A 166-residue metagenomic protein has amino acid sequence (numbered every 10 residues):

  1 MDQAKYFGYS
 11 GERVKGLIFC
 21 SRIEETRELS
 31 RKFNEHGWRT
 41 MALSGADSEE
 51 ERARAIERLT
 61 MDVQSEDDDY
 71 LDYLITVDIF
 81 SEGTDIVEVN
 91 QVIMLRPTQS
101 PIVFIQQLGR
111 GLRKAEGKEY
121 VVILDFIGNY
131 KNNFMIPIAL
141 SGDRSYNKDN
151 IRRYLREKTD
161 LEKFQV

Functional and structural regions predicted by a protein language model:
M1-C20: Conserved interdomain linker/interface between the two RecA-like ATPase lobes of SF2 helicase motors
K15-L17, E25-S81: Conserved helicase ATPase core of P-loop NTP-dependent helicases/translocases
S21, G45, I79, V89-Q99 (+1 more regions): An acidic- and aromatic-residue-enriched active-site/binding cleft used to recognize and process polar
H36-R39, V87-Q91, Q99, E116-V122: Short glycine-/polar-rich loops that comprise or flank the Walker A/P-loop and associated switch/sensor motifs
A53, Y73, V77, I86 (+2 more regions): Amphipathic alpha-helical transducer elements in NTP-driven molecular machines
L74-V92, G109-R113: SF2 helicase motor core recognition
P97-R144: Conserved segment of the helicase C-terminal RecA-like domain
N133-V166: Long, largely alpha-helical accessory region at the distal end of helicase-like NTP-driven motors
